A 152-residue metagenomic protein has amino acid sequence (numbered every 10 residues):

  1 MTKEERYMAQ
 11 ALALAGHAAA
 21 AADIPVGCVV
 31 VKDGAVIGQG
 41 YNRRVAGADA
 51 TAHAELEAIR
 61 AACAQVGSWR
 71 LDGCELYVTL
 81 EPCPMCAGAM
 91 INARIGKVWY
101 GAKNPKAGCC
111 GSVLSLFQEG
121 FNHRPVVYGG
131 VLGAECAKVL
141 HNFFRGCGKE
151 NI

Functional and structural regions predicted by a protein language model:
M1-A21, P82-I152: Zinc-dependent deaminase
A11, A15-A18, C28, G38 (+2 more regions): Small-residue (primarily alanine) positions within well-ordered alpha-helices, especially packing/interaction faces
A22-V26, D72: Short, basic and Ser/Thr-rich N-terminal targeting/leader segments
V26-G34: Short beta-strand scaffold segments in enzyme catalytic cores
I37-R44, R124: Short beta->alpha transition motifs characteristic of CBS
R44, V78, A102: Residues that line or immediately flank small-molecule/substrate-binding pockets and catalytic motifs
A46-L56: A short, polar/charged loop-to-alpha-helix boundary motif
S68-E81: Immediate flanking context of iron-sulfur cluster ligation sites
